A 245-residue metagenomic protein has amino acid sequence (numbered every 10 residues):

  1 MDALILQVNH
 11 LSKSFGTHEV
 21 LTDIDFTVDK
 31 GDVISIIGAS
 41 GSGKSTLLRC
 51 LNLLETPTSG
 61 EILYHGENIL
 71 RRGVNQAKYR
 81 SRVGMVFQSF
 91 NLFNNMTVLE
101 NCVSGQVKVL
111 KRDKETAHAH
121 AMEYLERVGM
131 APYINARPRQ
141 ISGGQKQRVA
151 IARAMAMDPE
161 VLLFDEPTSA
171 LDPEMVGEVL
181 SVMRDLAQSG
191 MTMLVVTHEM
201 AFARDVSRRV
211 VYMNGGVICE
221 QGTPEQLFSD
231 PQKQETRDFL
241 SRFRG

Functional and structural regions predicted by a protein language model:
A3-P224: ABC family nucleotide-binding domain
Q221, E225-G245: C-terminal boundary and immediately downstream tail of ABC-type ATPase nucleotide-binding domains
